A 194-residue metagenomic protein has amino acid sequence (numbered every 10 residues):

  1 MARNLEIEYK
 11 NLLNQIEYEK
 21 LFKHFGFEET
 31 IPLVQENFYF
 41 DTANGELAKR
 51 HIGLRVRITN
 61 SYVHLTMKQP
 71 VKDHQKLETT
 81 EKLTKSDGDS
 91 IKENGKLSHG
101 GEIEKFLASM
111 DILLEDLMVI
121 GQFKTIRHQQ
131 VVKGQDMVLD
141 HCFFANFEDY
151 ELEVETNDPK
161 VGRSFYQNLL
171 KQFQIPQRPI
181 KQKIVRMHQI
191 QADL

Functional and structural regions predicted by a protein language model:
M1-L194: Phosphate-end processing signature that detects enzymes handling 5′-triphosphorylated RNA and polyphosphate
